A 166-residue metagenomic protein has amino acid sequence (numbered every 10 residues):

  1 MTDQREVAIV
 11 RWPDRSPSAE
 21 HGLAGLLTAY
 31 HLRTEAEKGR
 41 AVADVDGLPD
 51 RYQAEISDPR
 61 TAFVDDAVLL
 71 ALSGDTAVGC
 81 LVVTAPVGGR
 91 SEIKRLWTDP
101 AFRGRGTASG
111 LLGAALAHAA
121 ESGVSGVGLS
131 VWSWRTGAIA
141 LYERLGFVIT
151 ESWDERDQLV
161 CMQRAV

Functional and structural regions predicted by a protein language model:
D3-R11, S125-V166: C-terminal "cap" of GNAT-fold acetyltransferases
Q4-K94, D99-P100, L112-A114, H118 (+2 more regions): Acetyl-CoA-dependent GNAT
G106: Conserved G/P- and acidic residue-centered "switch" motifs that form tight phosphate/ATP-binding loops in soluble
